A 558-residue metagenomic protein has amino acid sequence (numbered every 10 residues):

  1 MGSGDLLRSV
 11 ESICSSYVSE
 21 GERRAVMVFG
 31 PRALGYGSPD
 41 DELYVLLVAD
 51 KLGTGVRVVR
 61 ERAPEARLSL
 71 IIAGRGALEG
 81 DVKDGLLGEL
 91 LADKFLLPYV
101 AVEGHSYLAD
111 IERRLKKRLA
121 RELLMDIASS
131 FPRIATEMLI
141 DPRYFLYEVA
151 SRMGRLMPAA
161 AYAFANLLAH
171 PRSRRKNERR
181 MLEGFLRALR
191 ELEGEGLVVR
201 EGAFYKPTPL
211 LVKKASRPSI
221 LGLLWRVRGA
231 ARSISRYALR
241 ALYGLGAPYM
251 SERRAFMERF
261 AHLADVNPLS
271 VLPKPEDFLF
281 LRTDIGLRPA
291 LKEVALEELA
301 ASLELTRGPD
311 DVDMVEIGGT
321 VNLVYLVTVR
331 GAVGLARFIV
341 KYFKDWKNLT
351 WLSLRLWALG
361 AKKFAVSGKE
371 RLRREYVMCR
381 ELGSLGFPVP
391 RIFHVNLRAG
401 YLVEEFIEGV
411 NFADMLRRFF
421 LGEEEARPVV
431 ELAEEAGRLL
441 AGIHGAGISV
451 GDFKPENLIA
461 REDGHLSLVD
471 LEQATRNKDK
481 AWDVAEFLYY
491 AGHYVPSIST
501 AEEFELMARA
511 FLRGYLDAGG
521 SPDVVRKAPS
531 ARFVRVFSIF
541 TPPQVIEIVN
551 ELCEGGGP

Functional and structural regions predicted by a protein language model:
G2-R8, V58-M153, S233-H262: Conserved NTP/Mg2+-binding pocket subregion across the NTase superfamily
E11-G55: Active-site nucleotide-donor binding segment shared across nucleotidyl transfer reactions
Y249, A255-E316: Juxta-kinase regulatory segment immediately upstream of eukaryotic protein kinase catalytic domains
L323-R371: ATP-binding glycine-rich loop module of kinase domains
W351, G368-R371, P390-L432: Conserved structural core of kinase catalytic domains
G445-P455: Catalytic-loop of the protein kinase fold
E456-Y489, H493: Catalytic activation segment of kinase domains across protein kinase-like and atypical kinase folds
D483-D517, F540: Active-site activation/catalytic loop segments of kinase-like enzymes and analogous catalytic loops in related
